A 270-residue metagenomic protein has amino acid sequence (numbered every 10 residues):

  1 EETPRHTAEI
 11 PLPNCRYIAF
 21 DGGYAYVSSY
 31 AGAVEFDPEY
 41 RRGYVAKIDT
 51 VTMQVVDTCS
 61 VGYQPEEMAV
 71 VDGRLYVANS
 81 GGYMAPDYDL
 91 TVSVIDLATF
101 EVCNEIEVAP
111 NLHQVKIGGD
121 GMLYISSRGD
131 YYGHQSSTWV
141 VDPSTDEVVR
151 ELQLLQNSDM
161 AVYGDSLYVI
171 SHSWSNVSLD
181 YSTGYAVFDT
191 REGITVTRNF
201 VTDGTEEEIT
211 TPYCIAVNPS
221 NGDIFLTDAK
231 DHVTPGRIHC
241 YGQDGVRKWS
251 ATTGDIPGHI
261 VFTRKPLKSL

Functional and structural regions predicted by a protein language model:
E1-L270: Predominantly soluble domains enriched in secretory-pathway, periplasmic, or organellar proteins
